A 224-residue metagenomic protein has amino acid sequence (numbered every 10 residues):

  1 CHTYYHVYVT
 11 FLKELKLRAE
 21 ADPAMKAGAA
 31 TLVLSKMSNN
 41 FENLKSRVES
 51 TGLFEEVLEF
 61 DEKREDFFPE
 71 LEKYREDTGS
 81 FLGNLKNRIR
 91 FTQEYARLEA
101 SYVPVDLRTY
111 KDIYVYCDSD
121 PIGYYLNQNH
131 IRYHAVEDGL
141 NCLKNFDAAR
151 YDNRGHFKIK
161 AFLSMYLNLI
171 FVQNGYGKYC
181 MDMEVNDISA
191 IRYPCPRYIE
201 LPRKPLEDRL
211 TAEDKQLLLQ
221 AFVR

Functional and structural regions predicted by a protein language model:
C1-G175: Active-site and donor-binding regions of nucleotide-sugar-utilizing enzymes
E137, K144-R224: A nucleotide-sugar donor-handling region in carbohydrate enzymes
